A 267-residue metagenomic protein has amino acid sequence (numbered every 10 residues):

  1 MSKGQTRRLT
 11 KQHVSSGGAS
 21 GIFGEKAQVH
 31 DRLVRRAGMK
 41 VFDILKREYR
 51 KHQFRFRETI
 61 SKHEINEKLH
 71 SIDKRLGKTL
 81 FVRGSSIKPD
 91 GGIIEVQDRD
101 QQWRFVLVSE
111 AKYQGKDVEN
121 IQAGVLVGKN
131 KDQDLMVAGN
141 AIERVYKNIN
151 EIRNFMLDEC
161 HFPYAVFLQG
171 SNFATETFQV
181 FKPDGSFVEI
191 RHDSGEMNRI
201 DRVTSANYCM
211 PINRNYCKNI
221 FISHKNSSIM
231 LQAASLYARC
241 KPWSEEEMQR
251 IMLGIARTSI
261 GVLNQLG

Functional and structural regions predicted by a protein language model:
M1-D31, V41, R47, F173-G267: C-terminal tail/extension regions appended to the core domain(s) of diverse proteins
M1-Q102, G261-G267: Basic, amphipathic N-terminal segments that precede the first structured/catalytic domain
F56-K62, Y164-L168, I220-I229: Acidic carboxylate-rich catalytic motifs and surrounding loops in phosphoryl-/glycosyl-chemistry enzymes
K62-H70, G115-D117, Q122-N130: Short, flexible helix-coil linker/hinge segments at the edges of structured domains or between repeats
G91, F105-Y113, V145: Conserved catalytic cores of phosphodiester-cleaving nucleases, focusing on short active-site segments
V96, Q114, N150: Residue-level marker of positions within ordered structural domains that often coincide with functionally constrained
S109-K116, V166-G170: Short loop/turn segments at strand-loop or loop-helix junctions that form parts of catalytic or ligand-binding pockets
N120-C217: Acidic, metal/cofactor-coordinating or nucleic-acid-engaging core segments within structured domains
